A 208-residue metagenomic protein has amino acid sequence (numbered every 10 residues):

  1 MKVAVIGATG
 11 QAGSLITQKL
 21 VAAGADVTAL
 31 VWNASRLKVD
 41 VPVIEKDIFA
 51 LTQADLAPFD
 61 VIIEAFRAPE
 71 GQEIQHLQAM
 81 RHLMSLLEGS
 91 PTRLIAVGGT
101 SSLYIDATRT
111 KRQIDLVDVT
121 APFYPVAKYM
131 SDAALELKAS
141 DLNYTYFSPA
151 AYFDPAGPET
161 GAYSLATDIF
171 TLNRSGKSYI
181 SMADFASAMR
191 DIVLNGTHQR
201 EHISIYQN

Functional and structural regions predicted by a protein language model:
V3-A23: N-terminal Rossmann NAD(P)H-binding glycine-rich loop of SDR-like oxidoreductase domains
A4, T28, T145: Conserved beta-strand positions in the Rossmann-like core of class I SAM-dependent methyltransferases
A29-R36, A151: Short, polar loop motifs at secondary-structure junctions
A34-S90: NAD(P)H-binding glycine-rich loop region in Rossmannoid oxidoreductase-like domains and their noncatalytic homologs
Q75-E159: Glycine-/Pro-rich loop/turn segments that contact NAD(P) or position catalytic residues in Rossmann-like domains
Y129, G176-R190, E201: Substrate-positioning beta->alpha
S140, D154-A162, I192-E201: Glycine/proline-rich active-site loop of Rossmann-fold NAD(P)-dependent oxidoreductases
S164-I180: A conserved pocket-lining segment of Rossmann-fold NAD(P)-dependent short-chain dehydrogenase/reductase
